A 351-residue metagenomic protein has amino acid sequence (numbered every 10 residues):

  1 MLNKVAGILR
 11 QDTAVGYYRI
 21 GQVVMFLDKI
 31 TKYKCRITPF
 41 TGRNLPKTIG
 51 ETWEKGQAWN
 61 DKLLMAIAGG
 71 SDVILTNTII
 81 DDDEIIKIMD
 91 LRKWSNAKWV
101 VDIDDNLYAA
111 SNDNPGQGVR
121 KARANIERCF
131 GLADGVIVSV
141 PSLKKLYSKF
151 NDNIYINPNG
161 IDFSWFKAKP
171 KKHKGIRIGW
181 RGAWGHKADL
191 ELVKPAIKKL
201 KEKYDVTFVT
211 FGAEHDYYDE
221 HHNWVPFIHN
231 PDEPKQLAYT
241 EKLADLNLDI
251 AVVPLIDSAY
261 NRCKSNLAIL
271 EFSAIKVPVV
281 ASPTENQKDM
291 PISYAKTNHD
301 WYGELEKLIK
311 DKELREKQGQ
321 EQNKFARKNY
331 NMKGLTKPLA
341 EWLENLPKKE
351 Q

Functional and structural regions predicted by a protein language model:
M1-T76, I80-D81: N-terminal pre-catalytic "stem/leader" segment of glycosyltransferase-like enzymes
Q11-F26, R36-P39, D162-W165, H173-L246: Conserved catalytic-core segment of nucleotide-activated headgroup transferases in glycan assembly
G16, I20, N77, L132 (+4 more regions): Replace "coordinates the UDP/GDP/TDP-sugar" with "coordinates nucleotide-activated sugar donors
V23, E313-E344: A charged, aromatic-enriched C-terminal amphipathic alpha-helix characteristic of glycosyltransferases across folds
A58-G70, M89-W94, V101, D105-Y108 (+1 more regions): Membrane-proximal helix-turn-helix segments that form the acceptor-binding/catalytic region of lipid-linked
G131-K167: Donor nucleotide-sugar binding/catalytic pocket of nucleotide-sugar-dependent glycosyltransferases
A188, P231-A274, V280-P291: Nucleotide-sugar-dependent
K288-K307: Change "using UDP/GDP/dTDP sugars" to "using nucleotide sugars
